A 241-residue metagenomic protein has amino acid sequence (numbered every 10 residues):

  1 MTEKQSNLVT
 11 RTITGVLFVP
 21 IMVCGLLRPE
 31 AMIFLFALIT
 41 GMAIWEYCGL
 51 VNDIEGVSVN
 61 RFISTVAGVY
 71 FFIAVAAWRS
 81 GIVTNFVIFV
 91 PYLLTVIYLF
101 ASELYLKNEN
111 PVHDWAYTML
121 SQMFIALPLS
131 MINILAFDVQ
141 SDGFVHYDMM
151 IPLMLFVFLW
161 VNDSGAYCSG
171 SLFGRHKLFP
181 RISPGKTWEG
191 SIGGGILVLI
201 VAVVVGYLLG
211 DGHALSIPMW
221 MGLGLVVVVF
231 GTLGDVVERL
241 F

Functional and structural regions predicted by a protein language model:
M1-L225: Membrane-embedded alpha-helical bundles of polytopic integral membrane proteins
I97, A101-S102, L233-F241: Transmembrane alpha-helical segments of integral membrane proteins
V226-G231: Transmembrane alpha-helix interface/packing and boundary motifs in multi-pass membrane proteins, characterized by
